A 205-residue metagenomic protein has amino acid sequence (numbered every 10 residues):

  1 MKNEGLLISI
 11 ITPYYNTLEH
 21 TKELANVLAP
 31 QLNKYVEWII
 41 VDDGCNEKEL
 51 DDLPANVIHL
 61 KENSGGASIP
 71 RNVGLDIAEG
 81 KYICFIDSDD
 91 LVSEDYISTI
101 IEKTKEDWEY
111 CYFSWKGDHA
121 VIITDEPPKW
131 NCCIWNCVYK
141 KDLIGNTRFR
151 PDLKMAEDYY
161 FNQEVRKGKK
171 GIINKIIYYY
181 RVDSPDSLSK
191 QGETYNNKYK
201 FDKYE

Functional and structural regions predicted by a protein language model:
L6-S9, E37, Y160: Cell-envelope/extracellular polymer assembly enzymes that use nucleotide-activated donors
N16-P30: Short, well-formed alpha-helical segments that are part of the catalytic scaffolds of diverse glycosyltransferases
H20-K22, N46-P54, L91, D95: Acidic helix N-cap motif at the loop->helix transition within catalytic regions of sugar-transfer enzymes
I40-D51, S64, D87: A conserved acidic beta->alpha catalytic loop
K61-A78: Glycine-rich, basic loop-to-helix element that forms the pyrophosphate-binding segment of sugar-nucleotide handling
I83: Short aromatic/hydrophobic "clamp" motif used to bind/position activated sugar donors
L91, D95-I123: Conserved donor NDP-sugar-binding/catalytic core segment of glycosyltransferases
D125-N197: Conserved nucleotide-sugar donor-binding catalytic segment
